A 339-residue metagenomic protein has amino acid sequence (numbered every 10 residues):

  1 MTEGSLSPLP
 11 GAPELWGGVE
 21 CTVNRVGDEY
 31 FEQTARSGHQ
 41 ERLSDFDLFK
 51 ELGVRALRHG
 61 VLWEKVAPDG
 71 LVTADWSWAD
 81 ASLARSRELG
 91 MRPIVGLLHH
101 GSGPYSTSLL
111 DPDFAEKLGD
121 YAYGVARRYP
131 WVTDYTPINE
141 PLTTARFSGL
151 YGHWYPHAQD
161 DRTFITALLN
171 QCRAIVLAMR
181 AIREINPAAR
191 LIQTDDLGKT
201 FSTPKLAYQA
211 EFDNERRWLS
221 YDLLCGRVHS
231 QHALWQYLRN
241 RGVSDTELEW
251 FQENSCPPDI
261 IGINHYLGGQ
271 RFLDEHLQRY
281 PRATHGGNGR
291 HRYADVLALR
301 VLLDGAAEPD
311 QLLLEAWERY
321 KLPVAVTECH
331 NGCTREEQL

Functional and structural regions predicted by a protein language model:
M1-V54: N-terminal carbohydrate-binding accessory modules
M1-W16, D80-Q338: Active-site region of glycoside hydrolase catalytic domains
C21, V61-W63, H265, N331: Short beta-strand segments enriched in hydrophobic/aromatic residues within well-folded beta-rich domains
F31-R36, L71-A74, T107-P112: Short glycine-enriched, charge-decorated loop/helix-capping segments at active-site entrances that position
A35-L62, S82-R85, N254-I261, E315-A316: Catalytic domains of carbohydrate-active enzymes, especially glycoside hydrolases
V61-A74: Glycine-rich, proline-tolerant flexible connector loops at the mouths of alpha/beta enzymes
S77: Conserved active-site regions of diverse hydrolases
